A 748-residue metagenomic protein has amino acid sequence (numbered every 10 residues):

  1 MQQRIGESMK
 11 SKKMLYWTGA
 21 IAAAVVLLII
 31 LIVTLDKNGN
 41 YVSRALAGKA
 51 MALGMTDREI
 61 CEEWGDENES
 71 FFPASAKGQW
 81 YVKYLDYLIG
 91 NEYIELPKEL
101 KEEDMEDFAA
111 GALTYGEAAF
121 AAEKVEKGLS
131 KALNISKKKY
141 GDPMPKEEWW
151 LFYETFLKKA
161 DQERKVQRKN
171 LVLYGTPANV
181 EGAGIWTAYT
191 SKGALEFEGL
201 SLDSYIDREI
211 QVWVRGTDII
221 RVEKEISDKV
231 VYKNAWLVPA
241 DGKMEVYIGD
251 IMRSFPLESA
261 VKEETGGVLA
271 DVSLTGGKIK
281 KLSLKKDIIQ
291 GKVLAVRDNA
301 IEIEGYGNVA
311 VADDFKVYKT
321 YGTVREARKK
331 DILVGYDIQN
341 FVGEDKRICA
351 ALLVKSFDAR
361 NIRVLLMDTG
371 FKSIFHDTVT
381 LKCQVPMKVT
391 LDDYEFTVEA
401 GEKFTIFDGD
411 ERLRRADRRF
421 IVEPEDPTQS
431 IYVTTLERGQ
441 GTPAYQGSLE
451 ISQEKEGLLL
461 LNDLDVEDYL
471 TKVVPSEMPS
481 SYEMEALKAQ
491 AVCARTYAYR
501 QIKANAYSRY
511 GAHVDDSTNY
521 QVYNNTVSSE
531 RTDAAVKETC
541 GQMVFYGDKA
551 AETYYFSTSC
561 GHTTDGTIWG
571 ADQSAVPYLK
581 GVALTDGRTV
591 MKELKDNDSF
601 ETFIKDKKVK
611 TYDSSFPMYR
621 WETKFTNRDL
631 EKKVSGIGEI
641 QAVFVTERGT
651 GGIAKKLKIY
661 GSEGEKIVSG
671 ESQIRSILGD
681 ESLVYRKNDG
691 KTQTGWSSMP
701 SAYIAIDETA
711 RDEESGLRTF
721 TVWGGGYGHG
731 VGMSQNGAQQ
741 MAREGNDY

Functional and structural regions predicted by a protein language model:
M1-Q2, G116: Intrinsically disordered, low-complexity regions enriched in polar/acidic and amide residues
Q2-G39, A45, A50, T56-R58 (+7 more regions): Conserved, single-site charged/polar hotspot
G39-L46, Q79-K83, A109-E117, G141-E148: Aromatic- and histidine-enriched alpha-helix N-cap/loop-to-helix transition segments that scaffold the rims
K124: Positively charged, aromatic-enriched nucleic acid-contacting surfaces
